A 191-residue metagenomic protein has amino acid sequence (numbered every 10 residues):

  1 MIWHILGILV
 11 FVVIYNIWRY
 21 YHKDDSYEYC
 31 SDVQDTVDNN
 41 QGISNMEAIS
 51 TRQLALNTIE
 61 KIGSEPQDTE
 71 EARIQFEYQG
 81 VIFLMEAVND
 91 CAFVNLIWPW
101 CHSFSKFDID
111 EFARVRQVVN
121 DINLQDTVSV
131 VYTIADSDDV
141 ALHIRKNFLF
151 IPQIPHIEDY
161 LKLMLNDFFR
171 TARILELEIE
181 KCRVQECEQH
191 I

Functional and structural regions predicted by a protein language model:
W3-N89: Charge-rich, low-complexity N-terminal segments
A48-R52, D108, F112-V115, L161: Generic alpha-helical secondary structure
E71-R73, D90-F93, S137-H143: A generic structural signal for beta-strand entry/edge sites
Q79-A113: Long, continuous compositionally biased terminal/linker segments
P99-N147: Short, internal acidic amphipathic alpha-helical interface segments that mediate docking to partner proteins
L149-M164: A short acidic/glycine-rich loop-to-helix N-cap element
Y160-E176: Short, well-ordered, aromatic-rich surface patches in folded extracellular/luminal domains
E178-I191: Short, highly charged C-terminal tails/helix-capping segments
